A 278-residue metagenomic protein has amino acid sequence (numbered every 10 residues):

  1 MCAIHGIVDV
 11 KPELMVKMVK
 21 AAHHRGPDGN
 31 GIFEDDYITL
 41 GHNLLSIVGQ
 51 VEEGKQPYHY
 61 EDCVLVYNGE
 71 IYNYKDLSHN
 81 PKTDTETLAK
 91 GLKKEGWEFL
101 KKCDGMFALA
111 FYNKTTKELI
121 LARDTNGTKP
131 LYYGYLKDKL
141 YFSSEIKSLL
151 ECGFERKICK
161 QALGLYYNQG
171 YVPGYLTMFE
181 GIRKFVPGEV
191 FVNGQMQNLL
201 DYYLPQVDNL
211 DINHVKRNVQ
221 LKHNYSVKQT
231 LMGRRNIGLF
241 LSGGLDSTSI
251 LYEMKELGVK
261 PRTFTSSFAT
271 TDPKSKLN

Functional and structural regions predicted by a protein language model:
M1-N278: Cysteine-centered catalytic environments shared across enzyme families
